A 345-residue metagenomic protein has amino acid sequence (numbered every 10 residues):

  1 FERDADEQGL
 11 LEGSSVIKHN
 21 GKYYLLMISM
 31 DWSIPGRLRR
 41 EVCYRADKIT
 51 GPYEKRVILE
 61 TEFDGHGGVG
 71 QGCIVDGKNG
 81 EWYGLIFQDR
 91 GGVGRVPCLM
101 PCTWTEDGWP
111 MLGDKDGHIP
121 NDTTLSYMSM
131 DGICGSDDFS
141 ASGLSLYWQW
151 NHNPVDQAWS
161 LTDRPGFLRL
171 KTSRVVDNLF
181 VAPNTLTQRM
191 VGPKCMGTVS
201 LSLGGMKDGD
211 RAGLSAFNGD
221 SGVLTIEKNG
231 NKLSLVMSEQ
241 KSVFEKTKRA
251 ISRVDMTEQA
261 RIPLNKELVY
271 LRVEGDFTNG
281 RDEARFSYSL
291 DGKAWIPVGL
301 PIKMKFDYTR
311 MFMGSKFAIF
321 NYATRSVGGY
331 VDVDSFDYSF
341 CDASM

Functional and structural regions predicted by a protein language model:
F1-M345: Carbohydrate-active catalytic/glycan-binding domains of CAZyme proteins, especially the secreted or lumenal ectodomains
